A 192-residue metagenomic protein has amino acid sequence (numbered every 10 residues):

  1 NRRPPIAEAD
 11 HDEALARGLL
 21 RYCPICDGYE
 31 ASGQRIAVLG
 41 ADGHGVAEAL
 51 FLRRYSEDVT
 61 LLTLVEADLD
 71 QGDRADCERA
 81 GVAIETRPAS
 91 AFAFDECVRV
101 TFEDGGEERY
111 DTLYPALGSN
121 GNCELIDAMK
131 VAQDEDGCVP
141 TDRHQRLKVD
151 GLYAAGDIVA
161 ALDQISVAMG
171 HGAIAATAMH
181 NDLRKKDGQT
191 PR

Functional and structural regions predicted by a protein language model:
R3, A9-E30, L117-L162, V167 (+2 more regions): FAD-site-proximal beta/loop scaffold in flavoenzymes
R3, R54-V139, R143, N181-R192: A Rossmann-like FAD-binding core segment of flavoenzymes
I25, A41, L64-E66, D157: Cofactor-binding loop segments of dinucleotide-utilizing enzymes, especially the Rossmann-like FAD- and NAD(P)+-binding
Y29, G45, E66-D70, A161: Alpha-helix N-cap/loop-to-helix initiation residues
G33, Y110, V149: Active-site acidic short loop of glycosyltransferases
G33-Y55: Rossmann-like NAD(P)H-binding beta-loop-alpha module
L52-S56, M169-A176: Short, electropositive alpha-helical surface patch
